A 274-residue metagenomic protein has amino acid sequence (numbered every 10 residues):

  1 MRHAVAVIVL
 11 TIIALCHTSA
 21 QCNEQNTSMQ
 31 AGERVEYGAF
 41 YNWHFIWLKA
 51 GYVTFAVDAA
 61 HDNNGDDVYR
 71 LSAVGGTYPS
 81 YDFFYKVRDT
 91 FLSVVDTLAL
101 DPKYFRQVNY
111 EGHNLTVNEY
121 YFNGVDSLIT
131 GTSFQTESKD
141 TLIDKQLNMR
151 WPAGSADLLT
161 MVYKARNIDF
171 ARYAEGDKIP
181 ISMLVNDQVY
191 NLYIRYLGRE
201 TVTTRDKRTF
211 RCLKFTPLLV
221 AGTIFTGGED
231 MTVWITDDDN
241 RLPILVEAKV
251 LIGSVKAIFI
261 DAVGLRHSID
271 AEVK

Functional and structural regions predicted by a protein language model:
M1-A4: Positively charged n-region of N-terminal signal peptides that target proteins for export
A6-C16: Bacterial N-terminal signal peptides
T18-A20: Signal peptide processing junction and immediate N-terminal pro/mature segment of secreted/exported proteins
C22-G124, I168-K274: Acidic, serine/threonine-rich low-complexity disordered tracts
G124-V185: Active-site/ligand-binding surface loops and adjacent short beta/alpha elements that line catalytic pockets across
